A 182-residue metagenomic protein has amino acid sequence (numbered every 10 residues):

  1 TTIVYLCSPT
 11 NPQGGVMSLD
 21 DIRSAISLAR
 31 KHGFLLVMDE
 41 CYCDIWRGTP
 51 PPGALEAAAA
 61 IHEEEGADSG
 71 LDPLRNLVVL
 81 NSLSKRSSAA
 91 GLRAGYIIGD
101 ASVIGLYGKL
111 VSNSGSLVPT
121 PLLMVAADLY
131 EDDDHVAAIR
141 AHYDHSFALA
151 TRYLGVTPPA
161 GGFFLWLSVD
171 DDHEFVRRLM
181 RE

Functional and structural regions predicted by a protein language model:
T1-E182: PLP-dependent class I/II
